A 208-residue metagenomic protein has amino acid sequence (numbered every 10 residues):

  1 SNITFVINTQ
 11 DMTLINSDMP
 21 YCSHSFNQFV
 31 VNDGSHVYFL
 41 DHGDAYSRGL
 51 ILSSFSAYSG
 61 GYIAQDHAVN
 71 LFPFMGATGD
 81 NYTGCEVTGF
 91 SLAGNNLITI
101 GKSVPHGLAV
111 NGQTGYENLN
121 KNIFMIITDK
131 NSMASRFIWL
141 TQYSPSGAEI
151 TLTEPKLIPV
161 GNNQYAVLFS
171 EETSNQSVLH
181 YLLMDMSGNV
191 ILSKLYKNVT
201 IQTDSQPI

Functional and structural regions predicted by a protein language model:
S1-I208: Extracellular, repeat-based ectodomains that mediate carbohydrate processing or recognition
